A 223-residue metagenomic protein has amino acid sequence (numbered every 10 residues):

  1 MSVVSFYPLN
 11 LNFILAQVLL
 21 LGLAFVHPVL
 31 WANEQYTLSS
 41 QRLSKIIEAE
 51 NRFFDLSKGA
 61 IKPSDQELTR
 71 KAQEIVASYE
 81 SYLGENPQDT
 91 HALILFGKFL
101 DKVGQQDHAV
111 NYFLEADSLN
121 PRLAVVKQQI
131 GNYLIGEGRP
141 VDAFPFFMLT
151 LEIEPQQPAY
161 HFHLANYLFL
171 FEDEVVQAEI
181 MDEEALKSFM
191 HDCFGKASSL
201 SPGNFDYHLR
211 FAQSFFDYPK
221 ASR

Functional and structural regions predicted by a protein language model:
I14-F25: Bacterial N-terminal signal peptides
V29-E85: N-terminal leader/linker segments that initiate helical-solenoid repeat arrays
L68-A77, K102-E115, G136-L149, F171-K196 (+1 more regions): Structural signature of tandem alpha-helical TPR/SEL1-like repeats, specifically the intra-repeat loop/turn
